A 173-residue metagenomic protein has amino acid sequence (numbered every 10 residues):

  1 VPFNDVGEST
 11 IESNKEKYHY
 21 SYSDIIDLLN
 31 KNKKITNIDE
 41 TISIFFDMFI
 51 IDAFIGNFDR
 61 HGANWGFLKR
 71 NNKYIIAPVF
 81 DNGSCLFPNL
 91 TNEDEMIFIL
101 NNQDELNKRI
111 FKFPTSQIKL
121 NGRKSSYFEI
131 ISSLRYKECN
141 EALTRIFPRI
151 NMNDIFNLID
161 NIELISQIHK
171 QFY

Functional and structural regions predicted by a protein language model:
P2-F49: ATP-dependent phospho-/nucleotidyl transfer catalytic cores
N14-Y20, D59, T144-I150: Short, exposed beta-strand "edge-strand" segments with a Pro/Gly-rich flavor and a Y/T-containing core
I44-N82: Active-site acidic catalytic loop and adjacent metal/ATP-binding pocket of ATP-dependent phosphoryl transfer enzymes
L68-Y173: C-terminal catalytic region of ATP-dependent kinase domains
